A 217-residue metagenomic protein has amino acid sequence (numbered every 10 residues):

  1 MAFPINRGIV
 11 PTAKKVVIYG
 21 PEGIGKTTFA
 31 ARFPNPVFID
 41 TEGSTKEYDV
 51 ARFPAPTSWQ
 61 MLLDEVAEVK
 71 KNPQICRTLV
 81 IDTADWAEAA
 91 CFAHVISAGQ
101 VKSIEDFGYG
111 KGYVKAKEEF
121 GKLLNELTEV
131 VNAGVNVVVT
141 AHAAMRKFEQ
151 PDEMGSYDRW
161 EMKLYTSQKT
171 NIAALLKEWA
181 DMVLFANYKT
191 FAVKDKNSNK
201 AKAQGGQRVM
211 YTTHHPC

Functional and structural regions predicted by a protein language model:
A2-A93: Conserved P-loop
G8, T28-A30, N72, E129-V130 (+2 more regions): A general structural signal for short secondary-structure junctions and capping/turn motifs
P36-F38, V137, V183-F185: Short, well-ordered beta-strand core segments
E42-K46, A84-W86, A143-F148, K189-A192 (+1 more regions): Conserved nucleotide-binding/hydrolysis micro-motifs of P-loop NTPases
G43-T45, M61-E65, S103-D106, K163-Y165 (+1 more regions): Glycine-rich loops and low-complexity Gly/Arg-rich segments that provide flexible linkers or classic glycine-based
I75, A133-G134, W179: Structured helix-beta-strand junction loops
W86-A174: P-loop NTPase motor core
E149-C217: Conserved GTP-binding G-domain of TRAFAC-class P-loop NTPases and closely related GTPase folds
